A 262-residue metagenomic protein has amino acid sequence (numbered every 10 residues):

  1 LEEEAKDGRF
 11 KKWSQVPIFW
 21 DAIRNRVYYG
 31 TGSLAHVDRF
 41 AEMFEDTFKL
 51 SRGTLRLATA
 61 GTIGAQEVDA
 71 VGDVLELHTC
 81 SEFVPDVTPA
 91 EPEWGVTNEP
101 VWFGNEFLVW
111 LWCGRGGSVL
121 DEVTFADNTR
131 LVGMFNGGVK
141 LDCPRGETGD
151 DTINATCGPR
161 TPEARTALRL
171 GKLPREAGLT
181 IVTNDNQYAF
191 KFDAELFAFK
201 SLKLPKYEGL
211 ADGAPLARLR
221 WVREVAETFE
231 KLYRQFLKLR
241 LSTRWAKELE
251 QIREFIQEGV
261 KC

Functional and structural regions predicted by a protein language model:
L1-C262: Intrinsically disordered, low-complexity, charge-rich terminal extensions of nucleic-acid-associated complexes
